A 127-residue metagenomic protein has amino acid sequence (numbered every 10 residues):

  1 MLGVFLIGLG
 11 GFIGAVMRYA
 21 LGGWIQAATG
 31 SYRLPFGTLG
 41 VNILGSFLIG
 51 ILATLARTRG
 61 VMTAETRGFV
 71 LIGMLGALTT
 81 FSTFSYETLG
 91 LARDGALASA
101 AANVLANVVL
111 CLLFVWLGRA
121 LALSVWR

Functional and structural regions predicted by a protein language model:
M1-R127: Membrane-interface helix-loop junctions in multi-pass transporters/channels
